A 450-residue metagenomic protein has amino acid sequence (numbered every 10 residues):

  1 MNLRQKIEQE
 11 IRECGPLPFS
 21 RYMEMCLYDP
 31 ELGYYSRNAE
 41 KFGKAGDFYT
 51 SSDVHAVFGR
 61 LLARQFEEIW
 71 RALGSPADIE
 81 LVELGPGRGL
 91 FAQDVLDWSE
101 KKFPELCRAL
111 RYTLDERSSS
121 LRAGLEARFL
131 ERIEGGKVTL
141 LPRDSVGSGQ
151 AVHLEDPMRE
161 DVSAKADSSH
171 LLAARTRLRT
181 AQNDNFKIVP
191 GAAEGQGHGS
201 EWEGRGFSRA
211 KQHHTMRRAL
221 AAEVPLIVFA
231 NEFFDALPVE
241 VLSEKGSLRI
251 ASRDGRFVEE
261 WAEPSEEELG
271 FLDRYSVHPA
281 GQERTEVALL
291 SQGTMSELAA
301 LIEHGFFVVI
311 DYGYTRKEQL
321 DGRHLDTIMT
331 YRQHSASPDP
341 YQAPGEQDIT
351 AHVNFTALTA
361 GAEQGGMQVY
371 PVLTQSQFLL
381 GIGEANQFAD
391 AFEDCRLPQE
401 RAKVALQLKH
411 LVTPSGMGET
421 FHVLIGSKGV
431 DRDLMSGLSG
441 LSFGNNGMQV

Functional and structural regions predicted by a protein language model:
M1-L84, R88-S145, P225, L242 (+4 more regions): Rossmann-like AdoMet
C26, V228, L358: A residue-level signal for conserved active-site and pocket-lining positions in enzyme catalytic cores
F58, V228, D311: Conserved RecA-like P-loop NTPase ATPase core
R117, A230-N231, Y312, G426: Residues immediately flanking
S119, G147, F234, Y314 (+1 more regions): Short, glycine/acidic-enriched loop or turn micro-motifs at the edges of active sites
T139-V224: Intrinsic disorder/low-complexity segments
L226-L272, G322-R332: A mobile, often basic/glycine-rich helix-loop segment that functions as the active-site lid/recognition loop
G270-V450: Long, Lys/Arg- and hydrophobic-enriched amphipathic alpha-helices
